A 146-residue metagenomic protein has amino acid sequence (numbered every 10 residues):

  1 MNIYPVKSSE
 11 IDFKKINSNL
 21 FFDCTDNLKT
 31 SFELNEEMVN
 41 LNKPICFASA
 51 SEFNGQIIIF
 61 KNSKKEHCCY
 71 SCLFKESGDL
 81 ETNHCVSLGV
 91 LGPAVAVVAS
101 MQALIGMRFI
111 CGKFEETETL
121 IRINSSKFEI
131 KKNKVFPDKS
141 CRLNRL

Functional and structural regions predicted by a protein language model:
M1-S9: A conserved beta-strand->alpha-helix junction
E10-L146: Glycine-rich phosphate/adenylate-binding loop
